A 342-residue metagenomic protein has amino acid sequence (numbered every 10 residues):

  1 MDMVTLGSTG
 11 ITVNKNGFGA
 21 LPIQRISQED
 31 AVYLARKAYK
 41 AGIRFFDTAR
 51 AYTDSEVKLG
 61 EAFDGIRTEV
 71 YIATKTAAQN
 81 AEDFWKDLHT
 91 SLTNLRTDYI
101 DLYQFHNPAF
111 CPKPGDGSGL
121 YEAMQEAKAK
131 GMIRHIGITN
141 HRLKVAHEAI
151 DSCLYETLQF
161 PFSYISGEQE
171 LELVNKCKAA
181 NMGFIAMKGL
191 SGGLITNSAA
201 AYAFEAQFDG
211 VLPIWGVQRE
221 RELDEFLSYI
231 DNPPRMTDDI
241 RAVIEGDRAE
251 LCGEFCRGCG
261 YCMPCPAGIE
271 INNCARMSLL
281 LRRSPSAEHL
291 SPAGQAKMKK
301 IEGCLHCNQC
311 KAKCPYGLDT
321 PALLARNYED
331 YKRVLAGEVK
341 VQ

Functional and structural regions predicted by a protein language model:
M1-V70: N-terminal binding-site loop/beta-alpha segment at the start of enzyme catalytic domains that lines or forms
M3, A35, E56, G60 (+7 more regions): Generic structural signal for well-ordered alpha-helices, preferentially at hydrophobic/aromatic core positions
L6, F18, F46, L59 (+11 more regions): Conserved, mostly hydrophobic/aromatic
E29, Q79-I185, L190-G193: Glycine/proline-rich, positively charged, aromatic-decorated active-site loop/lid region on the catalytic face
K37, A41, N94-L95, S152-C153 (+2 more regions): Structural motif
I43-R44, E172-A186, L190-Q342: Structured C-terminal cap/extension of enzyme domains
R44-A49, A73-T74, R134-G137, T157-P161 (+3 more regions): Short catalytic-loop micro-motif centered on adjacent basic/acidic residues
E69-I72, Y155-S163, P234-I240: Short hydrophobic/aromatic-enriched beta-strand-loop microsegments
